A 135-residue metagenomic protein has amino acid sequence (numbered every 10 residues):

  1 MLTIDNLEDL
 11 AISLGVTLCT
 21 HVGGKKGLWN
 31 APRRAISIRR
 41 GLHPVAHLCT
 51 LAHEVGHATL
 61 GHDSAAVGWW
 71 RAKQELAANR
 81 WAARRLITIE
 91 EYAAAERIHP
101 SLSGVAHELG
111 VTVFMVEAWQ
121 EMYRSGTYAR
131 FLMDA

Functional and structural regions predicted by a protein language model:
M1-A135: Active-site hotspot residues in diverse enzymes, especially metal/ion-binding acidic/histidine motifs
